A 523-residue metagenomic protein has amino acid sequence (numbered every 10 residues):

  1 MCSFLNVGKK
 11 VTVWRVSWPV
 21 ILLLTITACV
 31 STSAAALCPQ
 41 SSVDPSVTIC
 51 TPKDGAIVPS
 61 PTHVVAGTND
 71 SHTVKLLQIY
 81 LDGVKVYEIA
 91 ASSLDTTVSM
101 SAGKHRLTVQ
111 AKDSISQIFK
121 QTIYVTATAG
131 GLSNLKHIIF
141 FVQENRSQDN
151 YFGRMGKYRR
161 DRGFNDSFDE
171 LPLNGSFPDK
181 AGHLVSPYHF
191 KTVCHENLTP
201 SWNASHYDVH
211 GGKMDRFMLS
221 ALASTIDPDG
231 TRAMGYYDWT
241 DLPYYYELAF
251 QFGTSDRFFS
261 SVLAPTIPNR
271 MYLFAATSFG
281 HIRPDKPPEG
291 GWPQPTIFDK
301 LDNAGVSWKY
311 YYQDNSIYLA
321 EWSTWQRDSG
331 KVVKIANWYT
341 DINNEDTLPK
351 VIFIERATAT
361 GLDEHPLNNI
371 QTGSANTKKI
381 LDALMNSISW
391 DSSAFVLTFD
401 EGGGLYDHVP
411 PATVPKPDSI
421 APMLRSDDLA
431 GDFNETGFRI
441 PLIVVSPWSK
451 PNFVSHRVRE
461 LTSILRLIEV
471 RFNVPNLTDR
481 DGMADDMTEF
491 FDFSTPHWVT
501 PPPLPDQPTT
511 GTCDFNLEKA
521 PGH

Functional and structural regions predicted by a protein language model:
M1-V13: N-terminal secretory signal peptides that target proteins for export/translocation
S17-A28: Bacterial N-terminal signal peptides
L23-L24, L81, M100, L107 (+2 more regions): Generic leucine side-chain signal with a strong bias for well-ordered alpha-helical environments
V30-T32: Bacterial signal peptide processing site
A34-A36: Boundary at the C-terminal end of the N-terminal hydrophobic targeting segment
C38-A129: Long, low-complexity serine/threonine/glycine- and acidic-rich segments characteristic of extracellular
A129-H523: N-terminal pro-sequences and low-complexity stem/linker regions of secreted or lumenal proteins
